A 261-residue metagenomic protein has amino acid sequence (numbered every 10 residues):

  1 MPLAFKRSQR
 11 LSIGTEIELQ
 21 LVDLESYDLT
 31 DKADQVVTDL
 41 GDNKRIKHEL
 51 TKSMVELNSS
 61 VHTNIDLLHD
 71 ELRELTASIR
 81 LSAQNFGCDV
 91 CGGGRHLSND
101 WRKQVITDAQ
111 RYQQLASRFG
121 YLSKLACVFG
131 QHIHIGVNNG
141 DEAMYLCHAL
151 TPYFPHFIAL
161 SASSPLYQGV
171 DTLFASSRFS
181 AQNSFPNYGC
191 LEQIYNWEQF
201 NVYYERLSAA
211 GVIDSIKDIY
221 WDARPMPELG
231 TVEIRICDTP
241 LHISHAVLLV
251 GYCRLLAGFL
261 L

Functional and structural regions predicted by a protein language model:
M1-L122, C127-V128, G251-L261: Terminal catalytic/cofactor-binding subdomain
L21-E25, V61-L68, V137-E142, C237-S244: A generic structural motif
H48, H62, H69, H96 (+4 more regions): Histidine (H) residue identity feature
D108, C127-F129, G136-I243: Loop-rich catalytic cores of soluble enzymes, especially ATP-dependent carboxylate-amine ligases and other
R235-L261: Internal helical hairpin/lid segments
